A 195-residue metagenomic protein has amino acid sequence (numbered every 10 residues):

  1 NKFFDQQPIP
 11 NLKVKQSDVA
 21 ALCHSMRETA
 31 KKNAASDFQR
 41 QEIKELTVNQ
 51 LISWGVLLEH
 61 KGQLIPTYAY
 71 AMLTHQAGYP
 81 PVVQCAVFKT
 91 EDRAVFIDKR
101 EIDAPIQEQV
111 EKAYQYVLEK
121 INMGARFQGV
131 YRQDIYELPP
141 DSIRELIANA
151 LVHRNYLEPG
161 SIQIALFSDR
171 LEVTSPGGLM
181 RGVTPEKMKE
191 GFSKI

Functional and structural regions predicted by a protein language model:
N1-I195: Active-site helix-to-loop segments that bind/position phosphate- or nucleotide-bearing substrates and donors across
